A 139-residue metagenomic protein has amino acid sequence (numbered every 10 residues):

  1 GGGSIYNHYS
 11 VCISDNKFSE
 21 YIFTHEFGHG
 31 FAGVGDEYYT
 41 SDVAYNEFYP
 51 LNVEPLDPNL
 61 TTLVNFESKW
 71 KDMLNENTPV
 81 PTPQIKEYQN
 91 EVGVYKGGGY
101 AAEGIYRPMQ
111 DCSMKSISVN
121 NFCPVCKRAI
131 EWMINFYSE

Functional and structural regions predicted by a protein language model:
G1, G33-G35, S116-I117: Active-site-proximal beta-strand/loop segments in catalytic clefts of secreted hydrolases
G3-S4, I105: Short, conserved catalytic or adaptor-binding loops enriched in Gly and charged residues
S4-E26: Short pre-active-site segment immediately N-terminal to the catalytic Zn-binding motif
Y6-H8, G33-V34, S41-V43: Short, solvent-exposed loop/turn and secondary-structure capping segments
C12-S14, H25, A32, Y95 (+2 more regions): Generic structural hydrophobic/aromatic packing signal, biased to beta-strands
Y21-E37: Active-site recognition of the HExxH zinc-binding catalytic motif
Y38-E139: Replace "(M1/M4/M9/M12/WLM)" with "(e.g., M1/M4/M8/M9/M12/M26/WLM)" and add "not limited to" to clarify scope
